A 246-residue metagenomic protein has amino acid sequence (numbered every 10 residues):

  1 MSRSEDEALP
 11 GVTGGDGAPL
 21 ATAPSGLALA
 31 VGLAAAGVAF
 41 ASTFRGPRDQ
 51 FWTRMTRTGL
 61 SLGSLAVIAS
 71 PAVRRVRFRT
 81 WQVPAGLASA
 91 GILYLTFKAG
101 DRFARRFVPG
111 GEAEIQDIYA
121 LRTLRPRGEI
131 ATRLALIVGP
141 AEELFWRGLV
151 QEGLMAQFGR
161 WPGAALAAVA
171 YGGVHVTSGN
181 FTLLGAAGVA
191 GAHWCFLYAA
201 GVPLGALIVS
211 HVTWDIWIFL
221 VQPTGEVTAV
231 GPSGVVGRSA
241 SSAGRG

Functional and structural regions predicted by a protein language model:
M1-P84, I92, F219-G246: N-terminal, membrane-interfacial amphipathic/helix-forming hydrophobic leader that caps and precedes the first
G26-F40, M55-I68, A85-G100, R133 (+7 more regions): Hydrophobic alpha-helical membrane segments, chiefly transmembrane helices and signal peptide h-regions, characterized
A39-P47, P71, G100-V108, W146 (+2 more regions): C-terminal ends of transmembrane helices
A72-V138, M155-A156, T228-S239: Juxtamembrane helix-loop-helix connectors linking adjacent transmembrane helices in multi-pass membrane enzymes
A120-G246: Transmembrane helix-loop-helix hairpins at the membrane interface of multi-pass integral membrane proteins
